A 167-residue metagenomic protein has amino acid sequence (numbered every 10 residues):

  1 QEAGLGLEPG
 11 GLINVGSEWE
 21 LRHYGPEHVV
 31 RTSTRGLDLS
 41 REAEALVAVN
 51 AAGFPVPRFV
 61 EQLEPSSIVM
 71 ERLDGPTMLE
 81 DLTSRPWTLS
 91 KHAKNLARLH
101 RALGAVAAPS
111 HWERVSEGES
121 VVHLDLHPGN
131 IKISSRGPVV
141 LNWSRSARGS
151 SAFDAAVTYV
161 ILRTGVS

Functional and structural regions predicted by a protein language model:
Q1-E2, S17-W19, E27-L103: A conserved alpha-helical element in kinase catalytic cores
G10, P57-V60, L141: A short, local hydrophobic-aromatic micro-motif
G11-V15: Protein kinase glycine-rich loop
E20-G25, P109-F153: Active-site acidic catalytic loop and adjacent metal/ATP-binding pocket of ATP-dependent phosphoryl transfer enzymes
S33, L73, H127, S144 (+1 more regions): Anionic group-transfer/hydrolysis microenvironments
E42, D154-A155: Activation loop
A155-S167: Active-site activation/catalytic loop segments of kinase-like enzymes and analogous catalytic loops in related
